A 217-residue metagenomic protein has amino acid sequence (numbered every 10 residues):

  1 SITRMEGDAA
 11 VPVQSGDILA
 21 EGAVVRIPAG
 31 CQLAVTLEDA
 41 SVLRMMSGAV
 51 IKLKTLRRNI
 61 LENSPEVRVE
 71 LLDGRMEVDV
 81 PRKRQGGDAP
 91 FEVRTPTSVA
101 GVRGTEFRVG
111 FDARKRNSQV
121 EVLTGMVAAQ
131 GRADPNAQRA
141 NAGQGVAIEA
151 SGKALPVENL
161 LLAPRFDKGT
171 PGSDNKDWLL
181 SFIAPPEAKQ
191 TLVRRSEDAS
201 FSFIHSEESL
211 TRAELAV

Functional and structural regions predicted by a protein language model:
S1-P164: Flexible, surface-exposed loop/linker segments and immediately adjacent secondary-structure boundaries
G16-I18, G169-P171, E208: Short, exposed beta-strand/loop patches in secreted or surface proteins that constitute
R116, K176, T211: Exposed loop/turn and edge beta-strand positions of beta-sandwich/beta-sheet ligand-binding modules
Q130, E187, D198-S200: Short coil/turn motifs at secondary-structure junctions
F166-G172, D177, A216: Conserved beta-propeller blade repeats
S173-A188: Conserved aromatic anchor
L192-V217: Recognizes extended acidic, P/S/T-rich segments that occur within or adjacent to Ig-like beta-sandwich modules
